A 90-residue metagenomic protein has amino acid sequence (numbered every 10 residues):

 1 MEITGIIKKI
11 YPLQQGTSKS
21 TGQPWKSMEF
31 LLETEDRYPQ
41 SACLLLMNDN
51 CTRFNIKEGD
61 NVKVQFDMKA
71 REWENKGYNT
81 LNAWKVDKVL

Functional and structural regions predicted by a protein language model:
M1-L90: Single-stranded nucleic acid-binding surfaces, predominantly the OB-fold ssDNA-binding core
